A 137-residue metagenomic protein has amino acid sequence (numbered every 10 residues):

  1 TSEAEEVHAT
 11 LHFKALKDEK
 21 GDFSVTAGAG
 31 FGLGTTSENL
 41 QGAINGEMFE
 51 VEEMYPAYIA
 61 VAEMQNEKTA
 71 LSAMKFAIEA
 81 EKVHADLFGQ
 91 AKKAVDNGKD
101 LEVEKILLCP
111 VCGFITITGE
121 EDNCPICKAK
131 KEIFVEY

Functional and structural regions predicted by a protein language model:
T1-Y137: Non-heme di-metal
